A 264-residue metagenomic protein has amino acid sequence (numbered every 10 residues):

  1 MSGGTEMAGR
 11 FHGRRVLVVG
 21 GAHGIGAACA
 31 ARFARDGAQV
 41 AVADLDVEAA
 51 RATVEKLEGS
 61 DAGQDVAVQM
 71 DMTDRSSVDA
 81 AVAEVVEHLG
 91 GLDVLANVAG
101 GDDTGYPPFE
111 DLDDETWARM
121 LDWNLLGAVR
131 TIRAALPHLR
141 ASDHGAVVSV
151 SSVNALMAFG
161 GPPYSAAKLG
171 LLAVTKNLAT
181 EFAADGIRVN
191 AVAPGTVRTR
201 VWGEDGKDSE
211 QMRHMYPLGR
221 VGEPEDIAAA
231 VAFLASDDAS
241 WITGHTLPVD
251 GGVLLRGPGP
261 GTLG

Functional and structural regions predicted by a protein language model:
S2, A191, E210-I242, V249-G251: C-terminal helical subdomain
S2-M7, Y106, A232, T243-G264: Short C-terminal tail/terminal secondary-structure segment of NAD(P)H-dependent dehydrogenase/reductase domains
G9-A41: Canonical Rossmann dinucleotide-binding motif of NAD(H)/NADP(H)-dependent dehydrogenases/reductases, specifically
R14, A62-Q64, G90-L92, L139-S152 (+2 more regions): Active-site loop of short-chain dehydrogenase/reductase
D102, V148-G170, T175-A184, T196: Catalytic loop of short-chain dehydrogenase/reductase
G105-F109, D113-A118, M212: Substrate-binding pocket helix/loop in short-chain dehydrogenase/reductase
P137, T180-A184, S240: Alpha-helical segment proximal to the catalytic Tyr-Lys
